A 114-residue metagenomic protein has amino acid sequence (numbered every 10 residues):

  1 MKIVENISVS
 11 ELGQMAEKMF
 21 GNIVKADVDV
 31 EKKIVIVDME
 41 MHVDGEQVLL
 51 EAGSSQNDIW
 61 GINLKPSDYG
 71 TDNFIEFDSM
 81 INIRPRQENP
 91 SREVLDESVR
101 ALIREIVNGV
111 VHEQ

Functional and structural regions predicted by a protein language model:
M1-N6, E76-M80: Short, compositionally biased low-complexity segments
I3, G53-S55, Q114: Extracytoplasmic glycan-interaction modules
E5-V48: Negatively charged, low-complexity tracts enriched in Asp/Glu with abundant Ser/Thr
S8-A16, P85-D96: Short histidine-centered catalytic/ligand-binding loop motif
E40-F74: Amphipathic, interaction-prone secondary-structure segments
P66-V94: Intrinsically disordered, low-complexity regulatory segments enriched in Ser/Thr/Pro and charged residues
E93-Q114: Well-ordered alpha/beta subsegment
